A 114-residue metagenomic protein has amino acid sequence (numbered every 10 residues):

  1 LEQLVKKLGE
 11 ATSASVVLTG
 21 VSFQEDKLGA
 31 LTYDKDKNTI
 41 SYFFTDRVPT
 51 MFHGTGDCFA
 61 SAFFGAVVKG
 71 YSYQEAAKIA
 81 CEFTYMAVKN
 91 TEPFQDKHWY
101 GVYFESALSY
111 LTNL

Functional and structural regions predicted by a protein language model:
L1, V5, F52, Y73 (+1 more regions): Generic structural signal for well-ordered, non-membrane alpha-helical segments in soluble metabolic enzymes
L1-I40: Conserved phosphate/ATP/ADP-binding segment of small-molecule kinases
G20-Q24, D46-P49, C81-Y85: Glycine-rich beta-alpha junction loops
T39-H53: Short pre-catalytic strand/loop immediately N-terminal to key active-site residues, enriched for Gly-Thr
T39-I40, A66-A80: Phosphate-handling active-site elements
M51-Y73: Short, small-residue alpha-helix embedded
Q74-L114: Charged C-terminal helix
